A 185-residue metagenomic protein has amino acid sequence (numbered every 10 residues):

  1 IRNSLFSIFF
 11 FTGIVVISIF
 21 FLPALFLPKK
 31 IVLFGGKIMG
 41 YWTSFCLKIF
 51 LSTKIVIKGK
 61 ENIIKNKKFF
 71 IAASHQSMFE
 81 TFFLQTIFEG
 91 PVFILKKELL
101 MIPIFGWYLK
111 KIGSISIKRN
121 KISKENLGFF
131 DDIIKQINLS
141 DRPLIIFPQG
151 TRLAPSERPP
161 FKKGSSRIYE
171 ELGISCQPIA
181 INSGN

Functional and structural regions predicted by a protein language model:
I1-V56, W107-K111: A transmembrane-helix-recognition feature enriched in membrane-embedded lipid enzymes and envelope glyco-/phospholipid
K54-N185: Soluble catalytic domains of membrane acyltransferases
